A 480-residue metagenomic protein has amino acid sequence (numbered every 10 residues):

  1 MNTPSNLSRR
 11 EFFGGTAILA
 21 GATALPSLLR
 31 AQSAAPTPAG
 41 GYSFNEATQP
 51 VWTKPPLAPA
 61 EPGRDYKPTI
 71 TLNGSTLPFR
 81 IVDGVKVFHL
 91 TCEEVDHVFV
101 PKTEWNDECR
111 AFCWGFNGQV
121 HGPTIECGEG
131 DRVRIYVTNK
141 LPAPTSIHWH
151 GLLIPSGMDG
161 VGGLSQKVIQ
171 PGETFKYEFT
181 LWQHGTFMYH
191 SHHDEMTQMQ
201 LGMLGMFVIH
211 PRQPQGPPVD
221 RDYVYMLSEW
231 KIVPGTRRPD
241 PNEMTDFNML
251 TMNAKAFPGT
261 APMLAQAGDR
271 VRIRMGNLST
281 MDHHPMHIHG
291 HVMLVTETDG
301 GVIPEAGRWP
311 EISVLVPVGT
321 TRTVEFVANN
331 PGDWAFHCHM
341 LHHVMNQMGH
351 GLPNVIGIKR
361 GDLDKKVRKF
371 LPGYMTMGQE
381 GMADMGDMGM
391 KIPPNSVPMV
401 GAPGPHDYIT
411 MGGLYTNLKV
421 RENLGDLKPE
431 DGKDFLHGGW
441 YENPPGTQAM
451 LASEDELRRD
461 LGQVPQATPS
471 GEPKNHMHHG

Functional and structural regions predicted by a protein language model:
N2-G480: Copper-binding active sites and cupredoxin-like electron-transfer domains, recognizing His/Cys-rich ligand loops
